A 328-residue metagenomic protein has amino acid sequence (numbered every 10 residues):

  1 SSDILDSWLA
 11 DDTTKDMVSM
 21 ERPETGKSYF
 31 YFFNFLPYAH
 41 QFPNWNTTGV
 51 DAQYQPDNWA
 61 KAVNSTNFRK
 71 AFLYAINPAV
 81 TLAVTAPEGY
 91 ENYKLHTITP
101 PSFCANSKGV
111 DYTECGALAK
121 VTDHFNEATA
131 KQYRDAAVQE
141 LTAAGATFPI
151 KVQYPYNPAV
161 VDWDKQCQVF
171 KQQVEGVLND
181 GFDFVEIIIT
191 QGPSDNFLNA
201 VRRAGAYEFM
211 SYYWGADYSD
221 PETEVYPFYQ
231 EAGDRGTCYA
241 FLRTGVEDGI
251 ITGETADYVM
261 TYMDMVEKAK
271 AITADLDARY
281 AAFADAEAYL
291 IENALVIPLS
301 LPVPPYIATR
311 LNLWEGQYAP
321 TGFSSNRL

Functional and structural regions predicted by a protein language model:
S1, D6, A10-M20, G176-F241 (+2 more regions): Periplasmic binding protein-like
S2-D6, T25-S28, P37-H40, P78-L82 (+6 more regions): Solvent-exposed loop/turn segments at secondary-structure junctions within structured extracellular/periplasmic domains
D3-I4, D12, F35-P37, A75-G89 (+5 more regions): A generic secondary-structure signal for well-formed alpha-helical elements
D11-G26, Y31-A62, C104-A128, T142-A146 (+3 more regions): Short, solvent-exposed loop/beta-turn-alpha elements that line the ligand-binding surface or hinge of extracytoplasmic
M20, Y29-N34, A71-Y74, L82-A83 (+3 more regions): Structural recognition of the beta-strand scaffold that forms the well-ordered cores of secreted hydrolase catalytic
P43-N46, V50, N58-N179, Y258 (+1 more regions): Append "and occasionally in soluble cytosolic enzymes with long acidic Gly/Pro-rich linkers
L82-A86, A136-P158, V259-R310: Bilobed periplasmic-binding protein-like "clamshell/Venus-flytrap" ligand-binding domains
T147-V152, Q173-G192, K268, A274: A local structural motif
